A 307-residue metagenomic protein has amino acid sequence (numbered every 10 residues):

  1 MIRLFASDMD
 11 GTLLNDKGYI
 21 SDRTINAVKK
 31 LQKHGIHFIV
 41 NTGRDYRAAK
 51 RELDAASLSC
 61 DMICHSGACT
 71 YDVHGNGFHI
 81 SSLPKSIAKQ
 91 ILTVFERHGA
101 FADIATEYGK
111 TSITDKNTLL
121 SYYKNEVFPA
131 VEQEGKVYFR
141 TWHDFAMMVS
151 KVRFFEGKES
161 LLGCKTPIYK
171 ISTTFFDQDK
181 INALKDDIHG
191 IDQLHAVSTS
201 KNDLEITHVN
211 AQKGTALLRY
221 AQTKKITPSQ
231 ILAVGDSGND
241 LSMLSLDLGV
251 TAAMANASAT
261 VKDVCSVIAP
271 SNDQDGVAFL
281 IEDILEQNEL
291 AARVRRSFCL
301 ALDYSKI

Functional and structural regions predicted by a protein language model:
M1-L4, N15, I20-S21, H189 (+1 more regions): Mg2+-dependent phosphoryl-transfer enzymes with acidic/Ser/Thr/Gly-rich catalytic loops
G18-H34, S81-I87, R153-G157, K180 (+1 more regions): Short, acidic loop-to-helix structural element flanking the phosphoryl-transfer center in phosphate-processing enzymes
D22-K136: Active-site phosphate-binding/coordination module
L31, T42, S66, I171 (+3 more regions): Residue-level signal for inorganic ion chemistry
G35-I39, S59-C60, K170, S229-Q230 (+1 more regions): Short active-site oxyanion
H37, F101, H195, V250 (+1 more regions): Residue-level detector of anion-binding/catalytic polar loops
H98-A100, Y108-I231: Conserved acidic, metal-coordinating active-site core of Asp-based, Mg2+-dependent phosphoryl-transfer enzymes
